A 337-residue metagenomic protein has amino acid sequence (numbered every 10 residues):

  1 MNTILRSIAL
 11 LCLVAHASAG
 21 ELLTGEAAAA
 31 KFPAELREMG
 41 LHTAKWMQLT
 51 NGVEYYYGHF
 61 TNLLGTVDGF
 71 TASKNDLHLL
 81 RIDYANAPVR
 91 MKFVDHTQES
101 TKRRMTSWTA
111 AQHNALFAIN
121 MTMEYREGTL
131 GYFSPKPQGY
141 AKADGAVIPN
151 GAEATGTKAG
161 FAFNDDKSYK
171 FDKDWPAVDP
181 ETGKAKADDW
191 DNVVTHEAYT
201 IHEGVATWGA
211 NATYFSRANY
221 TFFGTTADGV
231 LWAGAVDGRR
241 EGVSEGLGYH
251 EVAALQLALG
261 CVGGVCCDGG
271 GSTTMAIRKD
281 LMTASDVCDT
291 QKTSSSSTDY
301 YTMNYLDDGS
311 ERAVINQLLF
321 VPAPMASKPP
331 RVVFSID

Functional and structural regions predicted by a protein language model:
N2-L10: Sec-dependent signal peptide recognition, specifically the positively charged N-region followed immediately by
V14-A17: N-terminal signal peptide c-region/cleavage motif recognized by signal peptidases
A19-A154, A159-G160, K170: Zymogen propeptides
G65-A72, D189-D228: Conserved beta-alpha junction segments in alpha/beta enzyme cores
L80, L116-N120, G160-A162, K170 (+4 more regions): Structural recognition of the beta-strand scaffold that forms the well-ordered cores of secreted hydrolase catalytic
T129-T155, T207-G263, S272-P329: Conserved, well-ordered active-site substructure
P149-N211: A substrate-binding/cap region within the structured catalytic cores of diverse enzymes
P329-D337: C-terminal cell-surface addressing/anchoring modules of secreted/extracellular proteins
